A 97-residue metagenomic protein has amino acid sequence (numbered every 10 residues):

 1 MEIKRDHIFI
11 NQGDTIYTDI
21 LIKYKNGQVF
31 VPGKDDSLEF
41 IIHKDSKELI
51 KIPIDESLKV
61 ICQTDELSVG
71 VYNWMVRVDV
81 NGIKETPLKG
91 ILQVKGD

Functional and structural regions predicted by a protein language model:
M1-D97: Contiguous segments within soluble domain cores/interaction surfaces
